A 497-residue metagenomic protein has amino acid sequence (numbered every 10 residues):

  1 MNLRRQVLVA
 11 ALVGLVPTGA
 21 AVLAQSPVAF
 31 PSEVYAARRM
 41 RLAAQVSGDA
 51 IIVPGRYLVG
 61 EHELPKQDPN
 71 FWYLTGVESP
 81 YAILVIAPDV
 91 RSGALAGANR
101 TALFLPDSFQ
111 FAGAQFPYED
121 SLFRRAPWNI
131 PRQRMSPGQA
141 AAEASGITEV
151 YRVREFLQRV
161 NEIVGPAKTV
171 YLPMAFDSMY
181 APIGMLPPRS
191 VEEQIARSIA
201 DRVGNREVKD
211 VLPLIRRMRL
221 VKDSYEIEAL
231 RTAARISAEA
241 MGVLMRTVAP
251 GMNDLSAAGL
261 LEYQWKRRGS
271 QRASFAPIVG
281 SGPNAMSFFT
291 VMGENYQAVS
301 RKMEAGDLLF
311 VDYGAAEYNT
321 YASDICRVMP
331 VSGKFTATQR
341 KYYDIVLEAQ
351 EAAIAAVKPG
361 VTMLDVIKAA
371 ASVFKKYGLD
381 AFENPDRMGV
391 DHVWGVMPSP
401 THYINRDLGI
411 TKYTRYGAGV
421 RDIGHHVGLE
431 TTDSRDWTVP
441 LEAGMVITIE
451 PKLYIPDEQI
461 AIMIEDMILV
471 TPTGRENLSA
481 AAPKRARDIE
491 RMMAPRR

Functional and structural regions predicted by a protein language model:
M1-V9: Bacterial N-terminal signal peptides that target proteins for export
N2-L3, A20-R497: Active-site neighborhoods and metal-handling regions in enzymes and metal-associated proteins
L8-A10, L429-E430: Alpha-helical and His/Cys-centered functional microenvironments
V9-G19: Bacterial N-terminal signal peptides
